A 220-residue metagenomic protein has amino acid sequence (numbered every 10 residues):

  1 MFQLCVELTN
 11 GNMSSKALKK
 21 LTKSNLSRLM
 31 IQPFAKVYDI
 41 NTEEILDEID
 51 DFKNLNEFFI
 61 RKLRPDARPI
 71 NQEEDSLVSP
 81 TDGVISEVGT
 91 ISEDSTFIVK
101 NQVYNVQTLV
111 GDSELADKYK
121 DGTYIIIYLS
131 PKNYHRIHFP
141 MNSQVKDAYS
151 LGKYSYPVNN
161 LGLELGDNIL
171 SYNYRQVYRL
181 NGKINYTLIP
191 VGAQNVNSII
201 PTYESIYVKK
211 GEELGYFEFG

Functional and structural regions predicted by a protein language model:
M1-G220: Contiguous, well-folded functional domains in the mature portion of proteins
